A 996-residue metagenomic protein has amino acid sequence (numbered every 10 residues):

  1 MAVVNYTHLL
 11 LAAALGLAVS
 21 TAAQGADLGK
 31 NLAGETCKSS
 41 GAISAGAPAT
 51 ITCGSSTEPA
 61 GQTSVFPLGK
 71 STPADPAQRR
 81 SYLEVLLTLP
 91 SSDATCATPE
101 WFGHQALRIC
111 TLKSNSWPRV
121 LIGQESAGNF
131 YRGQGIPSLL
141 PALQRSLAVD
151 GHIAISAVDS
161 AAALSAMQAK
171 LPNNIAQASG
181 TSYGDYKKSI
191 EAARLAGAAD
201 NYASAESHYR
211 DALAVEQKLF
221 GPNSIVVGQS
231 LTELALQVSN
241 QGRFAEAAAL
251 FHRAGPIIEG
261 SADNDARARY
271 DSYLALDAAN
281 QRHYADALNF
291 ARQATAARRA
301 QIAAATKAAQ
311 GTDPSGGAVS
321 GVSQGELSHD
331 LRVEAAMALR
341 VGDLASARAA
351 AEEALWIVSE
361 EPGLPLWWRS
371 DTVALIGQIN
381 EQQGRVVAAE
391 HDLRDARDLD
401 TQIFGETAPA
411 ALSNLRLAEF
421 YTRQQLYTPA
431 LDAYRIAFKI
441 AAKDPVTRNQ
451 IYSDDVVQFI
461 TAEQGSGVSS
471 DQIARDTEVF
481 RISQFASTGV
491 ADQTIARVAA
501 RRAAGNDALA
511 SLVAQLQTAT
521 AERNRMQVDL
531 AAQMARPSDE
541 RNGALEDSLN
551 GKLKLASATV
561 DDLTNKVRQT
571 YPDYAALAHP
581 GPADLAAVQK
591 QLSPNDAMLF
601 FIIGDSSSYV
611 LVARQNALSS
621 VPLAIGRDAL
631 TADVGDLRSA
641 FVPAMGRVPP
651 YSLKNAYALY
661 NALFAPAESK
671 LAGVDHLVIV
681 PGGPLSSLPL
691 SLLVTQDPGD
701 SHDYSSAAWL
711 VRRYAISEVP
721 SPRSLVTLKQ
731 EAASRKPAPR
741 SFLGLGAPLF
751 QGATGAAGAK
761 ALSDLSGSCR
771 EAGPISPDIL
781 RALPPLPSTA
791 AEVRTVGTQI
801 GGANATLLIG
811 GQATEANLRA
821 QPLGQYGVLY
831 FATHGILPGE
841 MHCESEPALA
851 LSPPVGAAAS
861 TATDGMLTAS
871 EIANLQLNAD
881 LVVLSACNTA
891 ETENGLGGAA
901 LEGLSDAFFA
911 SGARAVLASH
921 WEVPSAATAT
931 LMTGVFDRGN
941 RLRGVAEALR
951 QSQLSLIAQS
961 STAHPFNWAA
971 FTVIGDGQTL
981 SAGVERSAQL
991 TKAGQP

Functional and structural regions predicted by a protein language model:
A26, G133-A176, R243, R253: Surface-exposed amphipathic alpha-helical segments
G29-Q105: Short, solvent-exposed recognition patches
P59-Q62, I109-L147: Short, well-structured beta-strand
A162-I175, Y571-P996: Catalytic cores of enzymes
P172-K187, A318-S323: TPR-adjacent "capping" and linker segments in tetratricopeptide-repeat scaffold/adaptor proteins
A176, A196, Y209, E216-K218 (+9 more regions): Eukaryotic all-alpha helical interaction scaffolds
G184-H208, K218, V333, M337: Alpha-helical segment of the N-proximal tetratricopeptide repeat
Y273, R292-G646, N661, A672-S705 (+6 more regions): Alpha-helical solenoid repeat scaffolds used for protein-protein interaction
